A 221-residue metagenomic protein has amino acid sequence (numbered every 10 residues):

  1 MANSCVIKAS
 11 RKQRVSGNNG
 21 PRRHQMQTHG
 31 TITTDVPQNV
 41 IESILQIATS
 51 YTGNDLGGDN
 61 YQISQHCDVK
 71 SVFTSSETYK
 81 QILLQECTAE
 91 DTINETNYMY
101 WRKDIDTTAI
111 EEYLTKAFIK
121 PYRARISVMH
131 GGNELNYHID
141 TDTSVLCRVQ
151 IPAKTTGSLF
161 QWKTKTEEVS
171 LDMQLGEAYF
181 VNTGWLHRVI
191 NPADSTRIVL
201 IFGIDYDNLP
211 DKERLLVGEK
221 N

Functional and structural regions predicted by a protein language model:
A2-K116: Non-heme Fe(II)/2-oxoglutarate
E111-G131: A short glycine-rich, His/Asp/Glu-containing loop-to-beta-strand
R125-T143: Conserved short histidine dyad/triad with adjacent acidic residue
V128, T143-S158: Short, conserved beta-strand element in jelly-roll/cupin
C147-P152, A178-F180, S195-D211: A short hydrophobic beta-strand segment most commonly corresponding to one strand of the jelly-roll/cupin
P152-Q174: A short beta-strand-loop-beta hairpin characteristic of the jelly-roll/cupin
L171-L186: Conserved metal-binding segment of the jelly-roll/cupin
V189-A193: Asparagine-centered strand-capping/turn motif at beta-strand->loop junctions
